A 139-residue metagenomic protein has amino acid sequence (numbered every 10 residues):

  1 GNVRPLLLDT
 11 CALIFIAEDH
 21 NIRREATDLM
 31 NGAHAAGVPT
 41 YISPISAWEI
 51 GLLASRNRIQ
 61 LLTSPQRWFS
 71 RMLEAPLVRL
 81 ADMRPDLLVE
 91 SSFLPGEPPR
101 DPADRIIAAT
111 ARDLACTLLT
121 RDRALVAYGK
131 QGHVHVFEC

Functional and structural regions predicted by a protein language model:
G1-I42, R56-R71, R123, K130 (+1 more regions): Short, well-structured N-terminal submotif of metal-dependent ribonuclease cores
L13, A47, L88, L125-V126: A generic structural signal for short hydrophobic patches within well-formed alpha-helices
R23, T27, A47, Q66-F69 (+3 more regions): A general structural signal for well-ordered alpha-helical segments in protein cores
P39, R79, T117, H133-H135: Conserved beta-strand segments of alpha/beta enzyme cores
I42-I45, I106: Aromatic- and histidine-enriched alpha-helix N-cap/loop-to-helix transition segments that scaffold the rims
I50: Phosphate/NTP-binding elements of NTP-utilizing enzymes
A54, F93-P95, K130-V134: Short secondary-structure transition/capping segments
A75-R123: Active-site neighborhoods of divalent-metal-dependent phosphate/nucleic-acid chemistry enzymes
